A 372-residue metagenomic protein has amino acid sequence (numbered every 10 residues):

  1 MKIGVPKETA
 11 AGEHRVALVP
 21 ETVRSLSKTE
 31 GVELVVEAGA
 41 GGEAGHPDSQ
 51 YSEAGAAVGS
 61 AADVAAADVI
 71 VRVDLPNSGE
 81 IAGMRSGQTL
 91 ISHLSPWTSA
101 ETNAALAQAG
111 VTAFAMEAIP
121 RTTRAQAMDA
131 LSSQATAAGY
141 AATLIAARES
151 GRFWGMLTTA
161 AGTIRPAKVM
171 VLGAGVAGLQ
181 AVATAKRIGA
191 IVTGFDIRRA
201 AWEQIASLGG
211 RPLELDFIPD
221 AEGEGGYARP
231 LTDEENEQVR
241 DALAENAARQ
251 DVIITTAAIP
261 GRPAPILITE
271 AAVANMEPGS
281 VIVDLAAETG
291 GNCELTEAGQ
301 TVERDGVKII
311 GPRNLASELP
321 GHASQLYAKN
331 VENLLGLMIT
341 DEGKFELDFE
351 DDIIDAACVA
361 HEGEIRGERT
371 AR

Functional and structural regions predicted by a protein language model:
K2, E8, P76-K168: Glycine/serine-rich phosphate-binding loop and adjoining beta1-alpha1 elements at the start of nucleotide-handling
G4-A105, A109: An N-terminal-biased, well-structured beta-alpha scaffold segment characteristic of Rossmann-like dinucleotide-binding
P6-H46, G155-N246: Glycine-rich phosphate/diphosphate-binding loop of Rossmann-like nucleotide-binding domains
V23, D48, I81, N103 (+4 more regions): Generic hydrophobic/aromatic pocket-lining and core-packing "Φ" positions
G55-A65, P76, E222-I253, A257-A271 (+2 more regions): A structured beta-alpha segment of the ubiquitous adenosine-cofactor-binding alpha/beta core
M84-E117, V252-I310: ADP-ribose/adenylate-binding Rossmann-like module
E117-A118, T123-I145, E149-A160, A287 (+1 more regions): Adenosine-phosphate binding glycine-rich loop
